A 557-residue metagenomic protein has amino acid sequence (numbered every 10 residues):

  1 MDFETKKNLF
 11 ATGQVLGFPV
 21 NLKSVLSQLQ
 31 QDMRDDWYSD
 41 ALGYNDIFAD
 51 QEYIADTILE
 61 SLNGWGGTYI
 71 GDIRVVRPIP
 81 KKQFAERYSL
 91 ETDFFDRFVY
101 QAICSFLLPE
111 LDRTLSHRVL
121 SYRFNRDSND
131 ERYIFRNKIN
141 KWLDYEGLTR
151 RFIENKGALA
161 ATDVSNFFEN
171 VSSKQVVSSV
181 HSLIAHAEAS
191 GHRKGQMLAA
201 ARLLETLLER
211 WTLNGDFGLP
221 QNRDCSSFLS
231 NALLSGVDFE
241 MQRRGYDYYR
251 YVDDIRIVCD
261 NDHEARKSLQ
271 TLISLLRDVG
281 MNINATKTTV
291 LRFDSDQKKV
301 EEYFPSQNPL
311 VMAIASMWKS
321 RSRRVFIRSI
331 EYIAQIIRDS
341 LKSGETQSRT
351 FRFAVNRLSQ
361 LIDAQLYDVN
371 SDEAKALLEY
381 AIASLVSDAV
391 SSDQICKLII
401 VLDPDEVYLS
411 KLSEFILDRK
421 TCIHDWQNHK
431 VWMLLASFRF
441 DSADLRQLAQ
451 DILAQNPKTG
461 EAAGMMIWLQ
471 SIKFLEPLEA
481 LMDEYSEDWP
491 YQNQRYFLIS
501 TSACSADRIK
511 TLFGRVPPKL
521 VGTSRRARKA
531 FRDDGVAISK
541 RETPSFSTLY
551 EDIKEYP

Functional and structural regions predicted by a protein language model:
M1-Q196, T206-Q221, F228: Conserved two-metal-ion catalytic palm core of "right-hand" nucleic acid polymerases, unifying RNA-dependent RNA
R87, R97-F98, F106, L233 (+3 more regions): Residues in flexible loops and secondary-structure boundaries
F98, R250, Q307-A313: Generic structural microfeature
Q101, R277-D278: A short, polar/proline- and glycine-enriched secondary-structure boundary/capping micro-motif
Y122-N129, R256-H263, R292-D294: Beta-rich nucleic-acid/ligand-interaction surfaces
I139-V252, R256-I273, V279, I314-R495 (+1 more regions): Conserved polymerase palm-domain catalytic core
S226, V279-L310: Conserved catalytic core of two-metal-ion nucleotidyltransferases
L512-P557: Eukaryotic acidic, Ser/Thr-rich intrinsically disordered low-complexity regions
